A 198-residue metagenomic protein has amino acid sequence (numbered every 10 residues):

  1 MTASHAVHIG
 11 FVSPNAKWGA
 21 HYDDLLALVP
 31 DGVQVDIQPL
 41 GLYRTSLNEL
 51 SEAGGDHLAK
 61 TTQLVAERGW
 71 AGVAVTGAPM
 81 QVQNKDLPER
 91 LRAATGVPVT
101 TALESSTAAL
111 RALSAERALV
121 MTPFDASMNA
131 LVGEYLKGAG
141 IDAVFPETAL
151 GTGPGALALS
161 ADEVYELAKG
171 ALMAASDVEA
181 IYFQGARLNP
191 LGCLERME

Functional and structural regions predicted by a protein language model:
M1-H57, M121-E163: N-terminal glycine-rich anion-binding loop in soluble enzyme alpha/beta folds
T2-H5, A66-R68, T107-E116: Glycine-rich phosphate/diphosphate-binding loops that line cofactor/substrate pockets in enzymes
V12, W70-G77, L119-V120, V178-G185: Periplasmic-binding protein-like
G54-W70, E166-V178: Short, well-structured alpha-helical segments in soluble
L58-E104, A108-A109: Glycine/small-residue-rich loop that forms an oxyanion/phosphate-binding "nest" at active or ligand-binding sites
V82-A93, G133, L191-E198: Short Gly/Thr/Asp-enriched flexible loops that form oxyanion-binding sites at enzyme active sites
R90-G140: Hydrophobic, well-structured mid-protein blocks that either form specific transmembrane helices
Y165-E198: Hydrophobic alpha-helical
